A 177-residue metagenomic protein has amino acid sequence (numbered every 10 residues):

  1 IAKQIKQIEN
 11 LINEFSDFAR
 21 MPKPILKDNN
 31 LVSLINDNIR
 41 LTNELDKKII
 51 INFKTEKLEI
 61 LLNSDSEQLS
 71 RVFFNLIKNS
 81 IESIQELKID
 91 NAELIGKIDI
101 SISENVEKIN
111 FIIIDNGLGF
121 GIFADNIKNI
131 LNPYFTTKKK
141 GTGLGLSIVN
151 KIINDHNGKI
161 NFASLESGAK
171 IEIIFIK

Functional and structural regions predicted by a protein language model:
M21-P24, L61-S64, T137: Conserved micro-motifs of the catalytic ATP-binding
I25-I39: A conserved beta-strand-to-alpha-helix junction within the catalytic ATP-binding
K48-I60: Conserved catalytic submotifs in the C-terminal HATPase_c
I81-V106: ATP-lid-like helix-loop hinge signature
F120-P133: Short conserved segment of the HATPase_c
G145, V149: Short alpha-helical Gxxx[C/S/T] motif in the catalytic ATP-binding
I153-N154: Detector for a conserved hydrophobic position within an alpha-helical segment of the HATPase_c
G158-K159: Conserved glycine-rich
